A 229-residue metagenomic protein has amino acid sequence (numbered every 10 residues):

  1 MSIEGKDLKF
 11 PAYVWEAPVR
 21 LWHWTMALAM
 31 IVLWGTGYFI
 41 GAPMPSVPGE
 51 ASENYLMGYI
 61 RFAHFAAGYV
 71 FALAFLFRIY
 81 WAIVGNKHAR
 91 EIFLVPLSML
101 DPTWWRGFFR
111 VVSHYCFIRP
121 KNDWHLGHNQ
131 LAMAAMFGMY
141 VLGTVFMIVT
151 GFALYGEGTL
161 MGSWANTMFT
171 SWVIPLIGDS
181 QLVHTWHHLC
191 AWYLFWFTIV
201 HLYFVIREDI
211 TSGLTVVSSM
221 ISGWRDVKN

Functional and structural regions predicted by a protein language model:
M1-N229: Membrane-embedded alpha-helical bundles that constitute the cytochrome b-like, heme-associated redox core of multi-pass
